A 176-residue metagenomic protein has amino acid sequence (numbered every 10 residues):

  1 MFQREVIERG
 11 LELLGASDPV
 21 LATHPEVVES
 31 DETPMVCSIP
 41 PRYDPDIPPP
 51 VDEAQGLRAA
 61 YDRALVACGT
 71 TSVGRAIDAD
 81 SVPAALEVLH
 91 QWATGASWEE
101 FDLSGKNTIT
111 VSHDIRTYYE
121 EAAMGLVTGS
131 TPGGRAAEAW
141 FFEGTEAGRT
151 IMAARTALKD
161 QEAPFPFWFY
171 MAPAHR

Functional and structural regions predicted by a protein language model:
M1-L21: A charged, well-structured terminal subsegment
M1-R4, I47-V51, G144-G148, R155: Short, structured coil/loop segments at alpha-helix boundaries
E5, E12, A59, R63 (+1 more regions): Charged/polar, solvent-exposed surface patches and flexible loops
P19-A85: Charge-patterned, long linear interaction tracts outside catalytic cores
R63-R176: Extended non-globular C-terminal regions
